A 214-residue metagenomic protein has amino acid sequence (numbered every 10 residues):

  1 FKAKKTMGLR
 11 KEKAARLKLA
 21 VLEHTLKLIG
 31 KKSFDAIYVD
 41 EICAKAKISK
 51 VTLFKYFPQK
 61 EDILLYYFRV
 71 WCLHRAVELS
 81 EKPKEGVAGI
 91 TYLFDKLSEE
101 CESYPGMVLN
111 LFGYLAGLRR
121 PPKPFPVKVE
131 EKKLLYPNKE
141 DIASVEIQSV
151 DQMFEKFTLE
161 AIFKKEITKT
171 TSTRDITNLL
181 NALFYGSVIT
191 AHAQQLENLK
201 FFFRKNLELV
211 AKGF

Functional and structural regions predicted by a protein language model:
F1-K32, A36-K45, D62: Basic, helix-initiating cap at the start of DNA-binding domains
F1-K4, E99, Q152, K156-K164 (+1 more regions): C-terminal peripheral helix-coil segments that are non-catalytic and often amphipathic
A36, Q59-L64, H74-R75: Short amphipathic alpha-helical segment with a characteristic S/N-K-E followed by hydrophobic residues
A44, P58-Q59, R69: Residue-level detection of the helix-turn-helix DNA-binding "recognition helix"
K47-F57: Short hydrophobic/aromatic patch on the recognition helix
Y66, L79-Y114, T177-L180: Hydrophobic alpha-helical connector segments
S80, R119-K164, R174-N178, F201: Amphipathic alpha-helical packing segments from all-alpha helical-bundle domains
L109-F112, E166-T170: Short, hydrophobic secondary-structure boundary micro-motifs
